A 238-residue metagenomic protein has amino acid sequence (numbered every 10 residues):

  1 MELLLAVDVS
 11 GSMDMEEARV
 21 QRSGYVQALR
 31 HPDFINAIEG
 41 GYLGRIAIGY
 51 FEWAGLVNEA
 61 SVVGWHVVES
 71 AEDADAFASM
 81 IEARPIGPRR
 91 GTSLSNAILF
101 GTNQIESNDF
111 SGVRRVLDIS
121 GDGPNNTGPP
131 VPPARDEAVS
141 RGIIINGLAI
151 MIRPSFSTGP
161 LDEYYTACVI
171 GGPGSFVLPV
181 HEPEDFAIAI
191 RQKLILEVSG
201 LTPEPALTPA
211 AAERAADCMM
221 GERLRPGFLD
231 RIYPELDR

Functional and structural regions predicted by a protein language model:
M1-G64, A97, G101, V116-S120 (+1 more regions): Von Willebrand factor
A6-E16, I48, G64, M80-G91 (+3 more regions): Second-shell loop/turn segments in exported
V9-M13, A54-N58, S70, Q104 (+3 more regions): Solvent-exposed loop/turn segments at secondary-structure junctions within structured extracellular/periplasmic domains
S23-F34, G55, E82, I86 (+7 more regions): Sec-exported extracytoplasmic/periplasmic mature domains
I38, P124-A167: VWA/integrin I-like adhesion module and closely mimicked acidic/polar interface patches used
G41-M80, S157-A167: Short beta-strand-loop
A60, E72-R115, G147-L161, A189: Von Willebrand factor
L178-R238: C-terminal "exit" segments of structured domains
